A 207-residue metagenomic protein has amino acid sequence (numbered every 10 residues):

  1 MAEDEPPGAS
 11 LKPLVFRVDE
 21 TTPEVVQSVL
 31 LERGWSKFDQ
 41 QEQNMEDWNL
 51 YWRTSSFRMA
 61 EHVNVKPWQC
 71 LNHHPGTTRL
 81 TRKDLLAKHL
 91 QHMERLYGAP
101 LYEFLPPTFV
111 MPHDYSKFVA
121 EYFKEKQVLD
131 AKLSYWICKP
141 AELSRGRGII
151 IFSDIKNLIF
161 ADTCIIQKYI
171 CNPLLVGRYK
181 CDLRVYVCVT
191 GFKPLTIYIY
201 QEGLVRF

Functional and structural regions predicted by a protein language model:
A2-Y135, E142-S144, N157: Conserved N-proximal alpha/beta basic substrate-recognition cap immediately N-terminal to, or forming the N-lobe
K117, L129-F207: Catalytic core of tubulin tyrosine ligase-like
